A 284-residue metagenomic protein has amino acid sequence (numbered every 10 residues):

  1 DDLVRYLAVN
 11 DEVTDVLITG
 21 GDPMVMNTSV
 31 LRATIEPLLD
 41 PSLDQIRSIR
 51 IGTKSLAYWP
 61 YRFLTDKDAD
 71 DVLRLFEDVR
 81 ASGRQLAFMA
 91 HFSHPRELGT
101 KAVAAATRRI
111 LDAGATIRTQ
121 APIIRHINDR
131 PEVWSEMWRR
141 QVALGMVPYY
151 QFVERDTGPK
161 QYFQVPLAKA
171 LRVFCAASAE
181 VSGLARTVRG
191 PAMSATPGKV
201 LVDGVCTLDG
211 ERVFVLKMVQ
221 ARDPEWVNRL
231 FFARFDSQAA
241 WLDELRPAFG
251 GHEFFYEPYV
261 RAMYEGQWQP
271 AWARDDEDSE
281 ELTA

Functional and structural regions predicted by a protein language model:
L3-D15, M24-K169, V173-V181: Conserved AdoMet/S-adenosylmethionine-binding subsite of the radical SAM
G21: Short acidic donor-binding/metal-coordinating loop in glycosyltransferase active sites
S135-A284: Auxiliary Fe-S-binding modules of radical SAM enzymes
